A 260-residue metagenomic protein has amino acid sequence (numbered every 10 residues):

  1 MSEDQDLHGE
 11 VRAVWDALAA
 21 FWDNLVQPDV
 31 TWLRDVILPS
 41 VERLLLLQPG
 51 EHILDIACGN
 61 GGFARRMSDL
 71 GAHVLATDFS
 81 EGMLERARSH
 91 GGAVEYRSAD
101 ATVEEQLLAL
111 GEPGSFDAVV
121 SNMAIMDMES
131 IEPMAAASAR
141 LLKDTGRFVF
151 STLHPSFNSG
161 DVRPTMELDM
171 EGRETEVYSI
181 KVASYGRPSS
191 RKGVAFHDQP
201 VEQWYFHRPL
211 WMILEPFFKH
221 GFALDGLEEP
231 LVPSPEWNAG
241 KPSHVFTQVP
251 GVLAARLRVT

Functional and structural regions predicted by a protein language model:
M1-P49, G62-R66, M83-H90: Conserved class I S-adenosyl-L-methionine
L54-I56, N60-L107: Class I SAM-dependent methyltransferase SAM/SAH-binding core
L107-V119: A short acidic, Gly/Pro-enriched loop at the edge of an enzyme's catalytic core that lines a small-molecule cofactor
A118-I131: A short SAM/SAH-binding and catalytic strip from SAM-dependent methyltransferases
E132-R147: A short glycine-rich, Lys/Arg-flanked "PGG" loop and its adjoining helix->strand segment in the class I
R147-S190: Conserved class I S-adenosyl-L-methionine
P155-S156, P164-M166, H197-L210: Acceptor-substrate binding/catalytic loop of class I
W204-L227: Short alpha-helix
